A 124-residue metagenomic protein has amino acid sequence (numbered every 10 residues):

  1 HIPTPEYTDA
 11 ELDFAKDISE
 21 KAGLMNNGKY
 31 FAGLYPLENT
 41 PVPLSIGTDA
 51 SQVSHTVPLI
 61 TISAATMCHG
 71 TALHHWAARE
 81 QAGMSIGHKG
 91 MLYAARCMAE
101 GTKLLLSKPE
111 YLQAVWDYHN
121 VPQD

Functional and structural regions predicted by a protein language model:
H1-D124: Metal-dependent amide/peptide-bond hydrolase catalytic core, centered on the "pita-bread" metallohydrolase fold
